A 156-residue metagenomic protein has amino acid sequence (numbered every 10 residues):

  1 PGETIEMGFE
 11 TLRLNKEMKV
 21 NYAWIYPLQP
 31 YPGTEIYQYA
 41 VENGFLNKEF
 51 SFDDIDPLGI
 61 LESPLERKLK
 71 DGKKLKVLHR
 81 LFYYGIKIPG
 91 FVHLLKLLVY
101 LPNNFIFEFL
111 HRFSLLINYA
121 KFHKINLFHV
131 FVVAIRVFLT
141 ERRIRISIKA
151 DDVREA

Functional and structural regions predicted by a protein language model:
P1-Y100: A structural motif corresponding to the C-terminal lobe/cap of the Radical SAM core domain
V77-A156: Membrane-proximal basic amphipathic "stem/tether" segments
